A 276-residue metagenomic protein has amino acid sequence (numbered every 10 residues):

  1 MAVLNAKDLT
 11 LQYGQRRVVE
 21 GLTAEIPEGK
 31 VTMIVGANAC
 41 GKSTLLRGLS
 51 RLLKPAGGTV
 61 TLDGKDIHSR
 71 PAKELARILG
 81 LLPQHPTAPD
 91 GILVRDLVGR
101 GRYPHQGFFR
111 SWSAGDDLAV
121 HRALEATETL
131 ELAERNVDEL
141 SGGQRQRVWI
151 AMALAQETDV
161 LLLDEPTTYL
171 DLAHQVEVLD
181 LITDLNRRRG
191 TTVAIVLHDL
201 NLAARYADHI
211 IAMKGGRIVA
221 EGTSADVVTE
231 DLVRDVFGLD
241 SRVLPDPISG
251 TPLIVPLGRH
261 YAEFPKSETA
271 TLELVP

Functional and structural regions predicted by a protein language model:
S50: Helix-to-loop junction immediately C-terminal to a conserved catalytic motif
G58-D66, L75: Conserved ABC transporter NBD signature motif
G99, A114-L132: Conserved ABC ATPase "signature" region
S111, N136-L140, Q144: Conserved ABC ATPase signature
L161-E165: Catalytic Walker B motif of ABC-type/P-loop ATPase nucleotide-binding domains
V236-P276: ABC ATPase nucleotide-binding domains
